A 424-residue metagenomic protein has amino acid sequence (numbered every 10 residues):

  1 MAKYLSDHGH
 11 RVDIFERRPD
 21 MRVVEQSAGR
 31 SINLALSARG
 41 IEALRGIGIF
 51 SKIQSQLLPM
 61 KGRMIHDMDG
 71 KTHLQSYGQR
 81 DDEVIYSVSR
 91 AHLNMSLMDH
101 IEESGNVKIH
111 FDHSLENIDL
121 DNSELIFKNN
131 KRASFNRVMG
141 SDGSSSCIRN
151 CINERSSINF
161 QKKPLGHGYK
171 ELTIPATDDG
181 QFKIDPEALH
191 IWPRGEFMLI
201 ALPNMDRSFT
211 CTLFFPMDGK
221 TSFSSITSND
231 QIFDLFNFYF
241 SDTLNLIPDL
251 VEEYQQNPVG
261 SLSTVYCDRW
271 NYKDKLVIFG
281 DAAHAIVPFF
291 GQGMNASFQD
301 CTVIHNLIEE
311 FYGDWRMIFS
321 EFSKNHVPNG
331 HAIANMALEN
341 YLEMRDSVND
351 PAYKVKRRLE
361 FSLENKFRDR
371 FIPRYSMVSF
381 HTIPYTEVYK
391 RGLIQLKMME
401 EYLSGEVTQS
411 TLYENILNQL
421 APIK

Functional and structural regions predicted by a protein language model:
M1, D20, S145: Conserved Rossmann-like nucleotide-cofactor binding loop
S6, S37-T173, P422-I423: Conserved N-terminal helical subregion
S6-G29: Glycine-rich FAD pyrophosphate-binding loop
I14-F15, G140, F279: Generic enzyme active-site microenvironment
D99, S104, H113-N117, N122-Y272: Conserved FAD-binding catalytic core of PHBH/FMO-like flavoproteins
M198, L262-Y266, A283-N295: Glycine-rich phosphate/pyrophosphate-binding beta-alpha loops
N271-V287: Short FAD-binding loop at a beta-strand-to-alpha-helix junction that anchors the flavin cofactor in diverse
N306-K424: C-terminal helical "tail/cap" subdomain of flavin- and related membrane-associated enzymes
